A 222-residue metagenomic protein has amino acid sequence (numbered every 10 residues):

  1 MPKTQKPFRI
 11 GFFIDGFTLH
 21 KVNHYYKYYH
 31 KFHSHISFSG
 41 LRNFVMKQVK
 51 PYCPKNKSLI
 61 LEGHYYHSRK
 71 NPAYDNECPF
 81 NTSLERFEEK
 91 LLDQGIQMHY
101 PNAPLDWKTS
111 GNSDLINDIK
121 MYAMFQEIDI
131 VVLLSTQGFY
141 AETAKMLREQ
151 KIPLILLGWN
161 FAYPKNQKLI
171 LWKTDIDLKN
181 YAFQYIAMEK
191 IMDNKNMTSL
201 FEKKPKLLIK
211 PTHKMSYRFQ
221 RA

Functional and structural regions predicted by a protein language model:
M1-T109, N160: Domain-level signal for Mg2+-assisted phosphodiester chemistry and nucleotide/NA-binding surfaces in nucleic-acid
T82-R221: Nuclease catalytic cores that cleave nucleic-acid phosphodiester bonds, predominantly acidic two-metal-ion
